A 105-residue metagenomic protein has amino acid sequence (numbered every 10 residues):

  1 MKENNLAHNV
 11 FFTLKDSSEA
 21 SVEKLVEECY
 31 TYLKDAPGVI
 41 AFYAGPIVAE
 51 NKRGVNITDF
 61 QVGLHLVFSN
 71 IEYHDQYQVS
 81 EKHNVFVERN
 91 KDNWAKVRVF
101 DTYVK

Functional and structural regions predicted by a protein language model:
M1-Q61, H65, S69-Q76, Y103-K105: Short S/T/G/P-rich N-terminal loop/turn motif that feeds into the first structured element of a domain
C29, P46, E81, N90-N93: Alpha-helix boundary/capping residues
I71-K91: C-terminal structural segments of small proteins and small subunits
R89-K105: Charge-dense polyanion-binding interfaces
